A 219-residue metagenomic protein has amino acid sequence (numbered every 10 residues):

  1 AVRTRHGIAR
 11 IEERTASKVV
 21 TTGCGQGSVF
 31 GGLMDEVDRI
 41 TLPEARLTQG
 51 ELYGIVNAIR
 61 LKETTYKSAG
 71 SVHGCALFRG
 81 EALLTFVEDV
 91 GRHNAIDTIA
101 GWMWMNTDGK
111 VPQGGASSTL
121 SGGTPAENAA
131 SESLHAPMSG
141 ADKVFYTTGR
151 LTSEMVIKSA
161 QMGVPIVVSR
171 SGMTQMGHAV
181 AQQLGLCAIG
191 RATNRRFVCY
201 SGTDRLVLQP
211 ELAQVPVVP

Functional and structural regions predicted by a protein language model:
A1-G74, F78, T85-F86: Intrinsically disordered, low-complexity regions enriched in acidic/Ser/Thr/Pro/Gln residues
A16, V87-G91, M173: Short alpha-helix boundary/capping segments
S68-S71, C75-G109: Glycine- and Gly-Pro-enriched alpha-helical subdomains that act as flexible, kink-prone "lid/hinge" or packing modules
G70-S71, A130, L151-S153: Short, flexible segments with low predicted structural confidence
H93-K110, M138-Y200, R205-E211: Feature captures the catalytic cores and cofactor-binding loops of soluble hydro-lyases/lyases that act on carboxylate
T107-A141: Intrinsically disordered, low-complexity terminal tails and inter-domain linkers enriched for S/T/G/P/D/E
P219: Active-site/ligand-binding-proximal alpha/beta "capping" segment
